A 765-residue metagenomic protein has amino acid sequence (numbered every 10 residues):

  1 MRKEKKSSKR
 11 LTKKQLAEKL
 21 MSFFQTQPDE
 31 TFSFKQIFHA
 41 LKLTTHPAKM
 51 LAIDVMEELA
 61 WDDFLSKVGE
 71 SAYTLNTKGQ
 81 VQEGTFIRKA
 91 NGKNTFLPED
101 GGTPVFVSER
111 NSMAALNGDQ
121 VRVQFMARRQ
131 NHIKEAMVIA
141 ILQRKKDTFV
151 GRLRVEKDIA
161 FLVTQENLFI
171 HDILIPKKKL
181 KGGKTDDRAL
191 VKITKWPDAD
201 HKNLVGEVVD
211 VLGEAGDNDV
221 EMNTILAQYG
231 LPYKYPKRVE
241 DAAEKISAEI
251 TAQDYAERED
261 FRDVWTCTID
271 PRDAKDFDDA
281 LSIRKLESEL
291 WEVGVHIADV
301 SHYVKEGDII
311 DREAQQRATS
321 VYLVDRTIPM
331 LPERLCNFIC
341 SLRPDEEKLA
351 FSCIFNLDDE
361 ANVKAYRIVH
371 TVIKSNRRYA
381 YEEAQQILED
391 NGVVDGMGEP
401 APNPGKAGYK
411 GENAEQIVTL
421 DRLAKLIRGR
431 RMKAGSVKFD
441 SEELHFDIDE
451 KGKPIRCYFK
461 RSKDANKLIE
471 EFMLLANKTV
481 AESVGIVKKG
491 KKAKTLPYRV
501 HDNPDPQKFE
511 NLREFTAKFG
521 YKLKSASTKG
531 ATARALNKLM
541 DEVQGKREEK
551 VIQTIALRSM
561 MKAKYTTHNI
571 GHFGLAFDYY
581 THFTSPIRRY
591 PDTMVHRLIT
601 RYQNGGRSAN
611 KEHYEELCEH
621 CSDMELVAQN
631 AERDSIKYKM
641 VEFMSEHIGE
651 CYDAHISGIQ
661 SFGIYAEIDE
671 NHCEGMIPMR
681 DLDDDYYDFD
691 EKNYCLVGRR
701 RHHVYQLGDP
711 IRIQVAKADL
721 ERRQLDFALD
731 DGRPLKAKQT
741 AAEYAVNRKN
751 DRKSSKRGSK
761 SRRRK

Functional and structural regions predicted by a protein language model:
M1-G294, S301-E347, R378, Q386 (+3 more regions): Charge-lined substrate channels and their catalytic hotspots, especially those that engage the 3′ end of RNA
M1-K14, Y686-C695, L729-K765: Acidic, low-complexity intrinsically disordered tails
H39, L190, K195-P197, T224 (+5 more regions): Electropositive polyanion-binding surfaces
P98, T164, D358, D449 (+4 more regions): Acidic/polar residues at beta-strand termini and the immediately following turn/coil
T103-S108, F169-I175, H672-F689, A737-A741: A short macromolecule-binding patch
M126, T194, S657, A716-A718: Short, surface-exposed secondary-structure boundary micro-motifs
G151, H201, A716-D730: Internal insertion modules embedded within essential enzymes
L575-D578, H582, K692-R700: Short beta-alpha connecting loops at secondary-structure transitions that line or flank enzyme active sites
